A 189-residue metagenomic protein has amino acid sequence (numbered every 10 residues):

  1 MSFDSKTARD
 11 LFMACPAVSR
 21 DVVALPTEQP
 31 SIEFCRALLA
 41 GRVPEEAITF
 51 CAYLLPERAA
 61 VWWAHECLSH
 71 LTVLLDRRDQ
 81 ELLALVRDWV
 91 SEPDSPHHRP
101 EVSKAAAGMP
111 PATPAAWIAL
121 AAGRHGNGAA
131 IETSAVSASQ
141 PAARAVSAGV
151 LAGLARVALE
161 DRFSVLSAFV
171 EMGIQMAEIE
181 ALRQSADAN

Functional and structural regions predicted by a protein language model:
M1-P111, G123, N127-N189: Short, glycine-biased loop/turn motifs at secondary-structure junctions and in low-complexity Ser/Thr/Pro-rich termini
L120: Short alpha-helical basic/polar micro-motif
